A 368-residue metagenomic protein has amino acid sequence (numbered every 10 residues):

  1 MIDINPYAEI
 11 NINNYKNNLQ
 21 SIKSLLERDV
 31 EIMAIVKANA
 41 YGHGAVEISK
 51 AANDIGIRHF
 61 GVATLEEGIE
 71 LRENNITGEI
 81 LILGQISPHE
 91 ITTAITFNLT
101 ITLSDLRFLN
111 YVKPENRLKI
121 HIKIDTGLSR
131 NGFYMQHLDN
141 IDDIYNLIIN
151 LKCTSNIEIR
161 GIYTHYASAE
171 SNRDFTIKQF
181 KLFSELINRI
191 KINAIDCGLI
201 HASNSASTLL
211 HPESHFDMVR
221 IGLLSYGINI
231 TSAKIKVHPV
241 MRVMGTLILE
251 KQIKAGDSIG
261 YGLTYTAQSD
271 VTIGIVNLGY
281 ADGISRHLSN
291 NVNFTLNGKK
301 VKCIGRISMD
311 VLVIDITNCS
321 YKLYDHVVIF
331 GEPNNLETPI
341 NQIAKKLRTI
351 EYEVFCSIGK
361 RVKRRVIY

Functional and structural regions predicted by a protein language model:
I2, P6-E9, K16, V30-H201: Active-site-proximal beta-alpha core segment in soluble small-molecule metabolic enzymes
I2-N11, K16, E67, I86-P88 (+4 more regions): Active-site anion/phosphate-binding pocket segments in diverse small-molecule metabolic enzymes
L19-V30: Glycine-rich phosphate/diphosphate-binding loops that line cofactor/substrate pockets in enzymes
S24-L26, Y41, Y265: Short secondary-structure boundary/capping segments within folded domains
L26, N75-I76, I358: A broad structural signal for alpha-helix termini and local helix breaks/kinks
